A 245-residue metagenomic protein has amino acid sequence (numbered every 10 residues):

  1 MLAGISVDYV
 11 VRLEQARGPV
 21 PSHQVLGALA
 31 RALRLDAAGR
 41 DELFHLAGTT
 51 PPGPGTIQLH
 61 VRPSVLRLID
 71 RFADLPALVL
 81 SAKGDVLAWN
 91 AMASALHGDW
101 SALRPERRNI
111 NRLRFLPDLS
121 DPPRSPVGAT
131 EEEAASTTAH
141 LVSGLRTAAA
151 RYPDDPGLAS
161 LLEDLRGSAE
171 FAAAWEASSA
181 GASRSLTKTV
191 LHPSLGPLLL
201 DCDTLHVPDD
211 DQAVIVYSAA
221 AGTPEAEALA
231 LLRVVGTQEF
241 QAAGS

Functional and structural regions predicted by a protein language model:
M1, R31, H45, L191 (+1 more regions): Short polybasic/polar patches that bind polyanions
A3-V20, A30: Recognition helix of helix-turn-helix/homeodomain-like DNA-binding domains that insert into the DNA major groove
Y9, Q24-A28, H140-G144: A general alpha-helix detector
Q15, F44-G48, D85: Short amphipathic alpha-helical surface patches that mediate protein-protein
P21-G27, R31-S64: Short amphipathic recognition helices of helix-turn-helix/homeodomain-type DNA-binding modules
P63-K83, L87-S245: Hydrophobic protein-protein interaction segments
